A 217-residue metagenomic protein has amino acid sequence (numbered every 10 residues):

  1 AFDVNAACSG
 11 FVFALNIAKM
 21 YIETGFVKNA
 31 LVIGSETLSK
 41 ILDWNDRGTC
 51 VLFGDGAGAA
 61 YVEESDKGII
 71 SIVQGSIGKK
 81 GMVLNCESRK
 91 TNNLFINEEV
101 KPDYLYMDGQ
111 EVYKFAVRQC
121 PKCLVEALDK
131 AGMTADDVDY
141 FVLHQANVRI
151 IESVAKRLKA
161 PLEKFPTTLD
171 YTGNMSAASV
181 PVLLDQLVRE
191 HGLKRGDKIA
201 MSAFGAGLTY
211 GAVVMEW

Functional and structural regions predicted by a protein language model:
V4-F26, V117, P121, D139-W217: Claisen-condensing/thiolase-fold acyl-transfer catalytic domains that form or cleave C-C bonds in fatty acid
N5, A30-E36, V62-E63, V73 (+1 more regions): Short beta-strand segments
G10-F13, L38-L42, G78-K80: Short, well-ordered, mixed-charge alpha-helical segments that flank or form enzyme active sites
E23-A57: Flexible, glycine-rich active-site loops centered on histidine and acidic residues that chelate a metal or position
D46-K114, R118, K122, F204 (+1 more regions): Condensing-enzyme catalytic core mediating Claisen C-C bond formation in acyl metabolism
R89-D139, I150-L158, L183, L187 (+1 more regions): Conserved active-site "lid/cap" helical segment
